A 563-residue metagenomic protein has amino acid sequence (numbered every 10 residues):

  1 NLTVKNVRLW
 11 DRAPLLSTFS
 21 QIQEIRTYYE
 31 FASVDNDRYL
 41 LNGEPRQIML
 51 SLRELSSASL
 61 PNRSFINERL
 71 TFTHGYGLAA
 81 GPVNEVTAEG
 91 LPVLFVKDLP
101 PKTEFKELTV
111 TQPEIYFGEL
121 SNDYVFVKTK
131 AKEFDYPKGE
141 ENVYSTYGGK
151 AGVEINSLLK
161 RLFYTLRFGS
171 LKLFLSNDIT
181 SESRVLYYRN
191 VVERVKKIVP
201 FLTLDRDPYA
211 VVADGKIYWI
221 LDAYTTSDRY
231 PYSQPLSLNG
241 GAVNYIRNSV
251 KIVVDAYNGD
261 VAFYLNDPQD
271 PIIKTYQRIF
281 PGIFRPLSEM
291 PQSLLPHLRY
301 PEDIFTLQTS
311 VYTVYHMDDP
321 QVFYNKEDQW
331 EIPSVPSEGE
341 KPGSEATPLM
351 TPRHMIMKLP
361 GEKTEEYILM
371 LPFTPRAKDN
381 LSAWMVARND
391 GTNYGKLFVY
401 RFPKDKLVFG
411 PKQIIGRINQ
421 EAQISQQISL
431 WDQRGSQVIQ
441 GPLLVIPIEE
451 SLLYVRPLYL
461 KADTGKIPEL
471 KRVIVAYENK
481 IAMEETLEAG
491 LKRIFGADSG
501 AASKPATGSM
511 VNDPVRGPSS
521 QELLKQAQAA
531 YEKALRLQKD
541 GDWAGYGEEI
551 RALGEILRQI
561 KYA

Functional and structural regions predicted by a protein language model:
N1-D540, A544-Y562: Soluble extracytoplasmic regions of secretory-pathway and membrane proteins
